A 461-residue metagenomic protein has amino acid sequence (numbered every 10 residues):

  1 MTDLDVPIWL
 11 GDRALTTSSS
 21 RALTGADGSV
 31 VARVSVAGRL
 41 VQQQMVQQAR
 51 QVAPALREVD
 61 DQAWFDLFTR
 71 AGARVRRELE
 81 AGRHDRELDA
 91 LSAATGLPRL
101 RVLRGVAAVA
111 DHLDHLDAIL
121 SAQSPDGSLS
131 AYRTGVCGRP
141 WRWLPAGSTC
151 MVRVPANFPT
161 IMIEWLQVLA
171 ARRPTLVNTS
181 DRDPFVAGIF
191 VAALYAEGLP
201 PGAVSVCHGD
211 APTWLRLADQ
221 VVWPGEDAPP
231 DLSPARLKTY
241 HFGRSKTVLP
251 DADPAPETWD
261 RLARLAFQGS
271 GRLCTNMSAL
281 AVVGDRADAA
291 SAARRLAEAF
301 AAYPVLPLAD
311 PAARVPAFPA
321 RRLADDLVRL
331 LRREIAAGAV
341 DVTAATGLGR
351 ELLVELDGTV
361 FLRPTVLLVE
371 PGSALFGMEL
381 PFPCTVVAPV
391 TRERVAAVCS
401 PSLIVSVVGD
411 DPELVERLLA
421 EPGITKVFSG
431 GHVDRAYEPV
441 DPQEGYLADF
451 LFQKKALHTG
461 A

Functional and structural regions predicted by a protein language model:
M1-W141: N-terminal Rossmann-like NAD(P)+-binding subdomain of aldehyde/semialdehyde dehydrogenases
T24-A37, Q51, E58-R76, L144-A146 (+3 more regions): Conserved C-terminal structural/oligomerization subdomain of aldehyde/semialdehyde dehydrogenase
P125-F267, S429, E444: Rossmann-like NAD(P) dinucleotide-binding subdomain of oxidoreductase/dehydrogenase enzymes
P174, V340, I404: Residue-level detector of anion-binding/catalytic polar loops
F185-V186, D227-L232, A287-S291, P412-R417 (+1 more regions): Short, charged/polar "capping" segments at the starts of alpha-helices and the immediately preceding loops
A196-P200, D219, E226-R363, L367-V369: ALDH superfamily catalytic-core signature
C207-H208, T343-T346, A388: Short loop/edge segments at beta-strand edges and connector loops that shape dinucleotide/nucleotide cofactor-binding
